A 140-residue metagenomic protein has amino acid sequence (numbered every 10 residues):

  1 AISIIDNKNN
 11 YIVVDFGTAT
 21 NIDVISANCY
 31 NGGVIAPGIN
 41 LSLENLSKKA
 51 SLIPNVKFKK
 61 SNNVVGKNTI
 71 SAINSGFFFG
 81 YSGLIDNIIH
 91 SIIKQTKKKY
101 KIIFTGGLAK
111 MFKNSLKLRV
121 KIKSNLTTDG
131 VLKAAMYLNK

Functional and structural regions predicted by a protein language model:
A1-I12, A27-K140: Nucleotide/phosphate-binding catalytic cleft detector across ATP-hydrolyzing and phosphate-transferring enzymes
V13, T20-I25: Short beta-strand scaffold segments in enzyme catalytic cores
T18-N21, A109: Short glycine-rich anion-binding loops that position phosphate/pyrophosphate groups of nucleotides and phosphorylated
